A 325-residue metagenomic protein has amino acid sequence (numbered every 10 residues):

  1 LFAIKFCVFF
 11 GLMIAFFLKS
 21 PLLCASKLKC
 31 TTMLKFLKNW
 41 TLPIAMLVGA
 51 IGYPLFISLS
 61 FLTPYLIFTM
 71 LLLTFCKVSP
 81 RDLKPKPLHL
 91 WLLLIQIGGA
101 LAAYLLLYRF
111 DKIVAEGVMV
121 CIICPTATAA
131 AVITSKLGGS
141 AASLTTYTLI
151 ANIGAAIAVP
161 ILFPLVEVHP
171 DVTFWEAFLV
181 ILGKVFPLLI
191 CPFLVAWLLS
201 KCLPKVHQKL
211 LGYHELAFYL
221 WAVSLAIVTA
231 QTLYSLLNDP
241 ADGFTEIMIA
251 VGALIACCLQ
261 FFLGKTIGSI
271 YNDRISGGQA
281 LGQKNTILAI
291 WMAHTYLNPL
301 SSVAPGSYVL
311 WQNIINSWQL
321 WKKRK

Functional and structural regions predicted by a protein language model:
L1-L18: Hydrophobic alpha-helical signal peptides and transmembrane signal-/tail-anchor segments that drive secretory-pathway
A3, A15, A25, T31-T32: Ala/Thr-enriched low-complexity intrinsically disordered regions
F9, K19-L23, K29: Short, positively charged and aromatic/hydrophobic N-terminal segments
I14, L22-C24, I255, Q279: Short, low-complexity, intrinsically disordered N-terminal modules that encode targeting/processing signals
T31-K325: Alpha-helical transmembrane segments of multi-pass small-molecule/ion transporters
